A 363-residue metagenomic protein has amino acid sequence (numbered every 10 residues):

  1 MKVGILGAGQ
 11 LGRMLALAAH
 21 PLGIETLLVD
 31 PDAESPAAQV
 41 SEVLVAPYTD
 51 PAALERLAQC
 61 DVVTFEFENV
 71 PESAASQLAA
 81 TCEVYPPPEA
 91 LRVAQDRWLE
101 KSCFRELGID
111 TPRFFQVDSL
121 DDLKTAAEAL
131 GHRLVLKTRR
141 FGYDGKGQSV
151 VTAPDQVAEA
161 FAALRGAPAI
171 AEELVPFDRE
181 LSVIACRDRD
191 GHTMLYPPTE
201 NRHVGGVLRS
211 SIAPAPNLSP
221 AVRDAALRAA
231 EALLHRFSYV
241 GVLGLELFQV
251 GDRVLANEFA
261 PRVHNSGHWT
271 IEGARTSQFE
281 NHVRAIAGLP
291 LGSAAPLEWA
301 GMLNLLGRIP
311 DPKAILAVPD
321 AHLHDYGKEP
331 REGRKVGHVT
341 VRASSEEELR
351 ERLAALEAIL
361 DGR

Functional and structural regions predicted by a protein language model:
M1-L99, E106, D121: ATP-binding N-terminal substructure of ATP-dependent carboxylate-amine bond-forming enzymes
V93-S182, C186-L233, A317, A343 (+1 more regions): Active-site nucleotide/adenylate-binding loops and adjacent lid/helix of ATP-dependent enzymes
R113, R133-V135, A167-E172, L243-G244 (+2 more regions): A short linear hydrophobic-aromatic micro-motif
A185-R189, L247-G251, G327: Short, low-complexity Ser/Thr-rich regulatory SLiMs
M194, L243, V254-E258: Protein kinase-like catalytic core scaffold
D224-L245, V250, A260-R308: Active-site "cap" helix and flanking loop/linker of ATP-utilizing ligase/carboxylase catalytic domains
R284-R363: Peripheral (often C-terminal) accessory segments that flank ATP-dependent C-N-forming ligase machineries
